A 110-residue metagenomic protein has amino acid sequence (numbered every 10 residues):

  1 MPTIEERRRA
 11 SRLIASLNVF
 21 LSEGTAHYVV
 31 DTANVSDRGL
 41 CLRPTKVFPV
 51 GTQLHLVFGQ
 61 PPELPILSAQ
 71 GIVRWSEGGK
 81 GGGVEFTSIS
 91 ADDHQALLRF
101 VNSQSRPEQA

Functional and structural regions predicted by a protein language model:
M1-V35, L98-A110: N-terminal helix initiation/capping motif
A10, R43-F48: Short, surface-exposed secondary-structure edge patches
A15, Y28, L54, L67-A69 (+1 more regions): Hydrophobic core residues within well-ordered beta-strands of beta-rich domains
L17-L21, G51-I66: Short conserved beta-strand and strand-loop elements enriched in small hydrophobics with frequent Asp/Gly
G24, D37, S76-K80: Short, conserved beta-turn/loop elements at beta-strand boundaries and strand-helix junctions
T32, G71-V73: Conserved hydrophobic positions within beta-strands
L40-L42, L56-V57: Short, well-ordered beta-strand segments in soluble/periplasmic domains
C41-P44, G79-S88: Short, solvent-exposed secondary-structure boundary/capping segments
